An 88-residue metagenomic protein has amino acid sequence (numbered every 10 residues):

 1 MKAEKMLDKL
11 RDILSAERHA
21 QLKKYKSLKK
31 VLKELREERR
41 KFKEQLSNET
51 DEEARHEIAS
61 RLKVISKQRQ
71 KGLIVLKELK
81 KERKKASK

Functional and structural regions predicted by a protein language model:
M1-Q21: Short, charge-rich amphipathic alpha-helices with coiled-coil/heptad character
A3-E4, R18, Y25-K30, E34: Extended, surface-exposed interaction regions
S15, K33-E57: Short E/K-rich amphipathic alpha-helical oligomerization segments
Q21, R83-A86: Long, charged amphipathic alpha-helices with heptad-repeat/coiled-coil character
K29-K30, R55-V64: Short, charged, amphipathic alpha-helical segments
V64-E82: Amphipathic alpha-helical coiled-coil segments
